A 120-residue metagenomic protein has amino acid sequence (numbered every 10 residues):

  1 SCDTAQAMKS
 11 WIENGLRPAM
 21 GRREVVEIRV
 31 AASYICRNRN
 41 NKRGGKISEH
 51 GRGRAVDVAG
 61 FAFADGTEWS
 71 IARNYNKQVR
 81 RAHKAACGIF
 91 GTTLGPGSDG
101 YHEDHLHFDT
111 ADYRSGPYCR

Functional and structural regions predicted by a protein language model:
S1-I28: Active-site acidic/histidine clusters and adjacent loop/turn architecture that either coordinate catalytic ions
N14, N38-N41, N74-N76: Detector for Asparagine
R17, R29, I47-R120: Catalytic cores and adjacent binding grooves of peptidoglycan-active enzymes
M20-G53: Active-site-adjacent substructure of cysteine-protease-like catalytic cores
